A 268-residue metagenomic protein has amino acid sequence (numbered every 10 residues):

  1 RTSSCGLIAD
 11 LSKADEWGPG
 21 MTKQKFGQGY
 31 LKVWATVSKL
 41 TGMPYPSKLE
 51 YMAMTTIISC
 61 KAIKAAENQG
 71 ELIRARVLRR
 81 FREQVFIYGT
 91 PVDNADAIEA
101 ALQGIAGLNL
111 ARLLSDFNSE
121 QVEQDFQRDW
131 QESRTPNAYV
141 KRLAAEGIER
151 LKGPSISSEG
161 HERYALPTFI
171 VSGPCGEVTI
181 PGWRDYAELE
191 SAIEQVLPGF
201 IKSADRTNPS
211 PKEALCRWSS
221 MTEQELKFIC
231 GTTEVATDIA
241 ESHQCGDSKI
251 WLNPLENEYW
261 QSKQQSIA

Functional and structural regions predicted by a protein language model:
R1-A100, E223-K227: Structural alpha/beta surface segment adjacent to cysteine/selenocysteine redox centers across thiol/disulfide enzymes
E83-A268: C-terminal cap of thioredoxin/glutaredoxin-like
